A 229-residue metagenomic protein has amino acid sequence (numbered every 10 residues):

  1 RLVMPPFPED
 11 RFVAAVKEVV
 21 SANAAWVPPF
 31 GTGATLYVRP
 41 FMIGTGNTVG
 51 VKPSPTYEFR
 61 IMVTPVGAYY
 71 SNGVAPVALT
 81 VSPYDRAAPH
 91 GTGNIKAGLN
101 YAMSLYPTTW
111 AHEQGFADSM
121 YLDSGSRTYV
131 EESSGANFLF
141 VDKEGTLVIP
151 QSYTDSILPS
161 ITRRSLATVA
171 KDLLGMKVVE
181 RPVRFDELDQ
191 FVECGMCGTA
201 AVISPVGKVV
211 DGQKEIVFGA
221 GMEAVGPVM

Functional and structural regions predicted by a protein language model:
R1-P6, R11-A22, F41, T48-M229: Helix-start/capping segments and mature chain N-termini
P28-I43: Extended, Lys/Arg-enriched charged tracts that mediate electrostatic binding to polyanionic substrates
